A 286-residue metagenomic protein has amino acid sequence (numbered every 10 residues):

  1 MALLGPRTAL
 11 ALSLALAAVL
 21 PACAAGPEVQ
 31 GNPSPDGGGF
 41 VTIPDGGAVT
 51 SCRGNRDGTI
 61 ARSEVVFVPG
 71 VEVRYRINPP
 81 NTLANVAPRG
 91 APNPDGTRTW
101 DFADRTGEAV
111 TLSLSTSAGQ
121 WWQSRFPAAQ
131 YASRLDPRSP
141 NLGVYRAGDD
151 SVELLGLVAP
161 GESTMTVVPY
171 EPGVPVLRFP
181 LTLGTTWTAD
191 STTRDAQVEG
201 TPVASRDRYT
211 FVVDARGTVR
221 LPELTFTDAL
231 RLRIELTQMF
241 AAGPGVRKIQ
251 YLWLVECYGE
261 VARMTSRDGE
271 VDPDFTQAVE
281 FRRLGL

Functional and structural regions predicted by a protein language model:
M1-L14: Bacterial N-terminal signal peptides that target proteins for export
L12, L154, V255-C257: Short, structured coil/loop segments at alpha-helix boundaries
L20-A22: C-terminal motif of bacterial Sec signal peptides marking the signal peptidase cleavage site
G26-P35, G39-F126, A189-L286: Acidic, serine/threonine-rich low-complexity disordered tracts
Q120-R208, V212-V213: Extracellular-facing segments of soluble proteins and assemblies that are Gly/Ser/Thr-biased and enriched in aromatics
